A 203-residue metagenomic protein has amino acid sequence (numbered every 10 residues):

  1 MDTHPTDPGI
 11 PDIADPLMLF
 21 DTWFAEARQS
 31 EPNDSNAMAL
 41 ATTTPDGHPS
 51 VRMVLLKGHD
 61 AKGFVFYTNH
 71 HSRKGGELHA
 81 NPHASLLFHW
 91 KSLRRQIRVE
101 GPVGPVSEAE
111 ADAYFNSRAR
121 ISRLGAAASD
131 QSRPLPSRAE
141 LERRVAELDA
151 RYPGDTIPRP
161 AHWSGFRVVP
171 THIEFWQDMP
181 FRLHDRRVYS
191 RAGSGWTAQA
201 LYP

Functional and structural regions predicted by a protein language model:
M1-P203: Binding-site signature for planar aromatic cofactors or substrates
